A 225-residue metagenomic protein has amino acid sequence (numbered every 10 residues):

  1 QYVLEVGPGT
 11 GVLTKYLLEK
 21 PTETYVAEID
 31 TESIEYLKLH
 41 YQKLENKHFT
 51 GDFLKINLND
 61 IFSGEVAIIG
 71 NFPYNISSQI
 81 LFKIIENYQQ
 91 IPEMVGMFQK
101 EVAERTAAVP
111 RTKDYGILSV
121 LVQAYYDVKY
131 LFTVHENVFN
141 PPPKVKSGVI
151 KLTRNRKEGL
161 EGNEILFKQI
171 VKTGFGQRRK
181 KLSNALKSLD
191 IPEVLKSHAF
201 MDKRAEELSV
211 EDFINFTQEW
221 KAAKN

Functional and structural regions predicted by a protein language model:
Q1-Q169, T173, N215: Catalytic cores of RNA-modifying enzymes
R154, V171-N225: C-terminal lobe and adjacent flexible extensions of AdoMet/dcAdoMet transferase-like proteins
